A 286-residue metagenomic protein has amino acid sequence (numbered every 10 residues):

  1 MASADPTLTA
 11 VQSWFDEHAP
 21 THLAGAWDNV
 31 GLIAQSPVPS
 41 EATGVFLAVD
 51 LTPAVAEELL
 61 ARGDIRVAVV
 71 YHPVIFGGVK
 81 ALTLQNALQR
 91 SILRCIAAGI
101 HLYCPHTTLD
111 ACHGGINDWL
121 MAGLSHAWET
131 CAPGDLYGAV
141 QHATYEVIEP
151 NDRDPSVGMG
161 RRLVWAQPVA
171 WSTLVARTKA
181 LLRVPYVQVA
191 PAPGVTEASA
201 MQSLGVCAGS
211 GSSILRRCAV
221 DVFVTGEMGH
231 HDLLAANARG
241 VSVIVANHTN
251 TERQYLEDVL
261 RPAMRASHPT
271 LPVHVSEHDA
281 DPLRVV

Functional and structural regions predicted by a protein language model:
M1-V286: Hydrophobic structural segments
